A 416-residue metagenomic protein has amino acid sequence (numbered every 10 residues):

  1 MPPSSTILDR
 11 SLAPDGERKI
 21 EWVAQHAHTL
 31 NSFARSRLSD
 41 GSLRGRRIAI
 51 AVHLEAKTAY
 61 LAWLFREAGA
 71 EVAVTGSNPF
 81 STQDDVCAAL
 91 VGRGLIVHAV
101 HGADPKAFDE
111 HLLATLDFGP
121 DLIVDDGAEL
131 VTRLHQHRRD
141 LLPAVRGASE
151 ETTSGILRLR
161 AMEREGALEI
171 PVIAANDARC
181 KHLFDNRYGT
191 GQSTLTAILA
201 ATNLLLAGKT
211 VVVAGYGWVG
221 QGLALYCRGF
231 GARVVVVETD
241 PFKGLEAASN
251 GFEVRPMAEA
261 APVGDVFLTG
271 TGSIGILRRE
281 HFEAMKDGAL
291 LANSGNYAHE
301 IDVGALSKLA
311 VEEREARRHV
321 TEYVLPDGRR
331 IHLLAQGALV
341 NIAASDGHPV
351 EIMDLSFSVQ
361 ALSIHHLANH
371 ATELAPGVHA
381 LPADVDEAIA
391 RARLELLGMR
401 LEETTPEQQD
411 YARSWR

Functional and structural regions predicted by a protein language model:
P2, L12-T29, G45-R47, E55 (+3 more regions): Adenosine-phosphate binding glycine-rich loop
P2-L43, S77-T82, C87-K209: Glycine/serine-rich phosphate-binding loop and adjoining beta1-alpha1 elements at the start of nucleotide-handling
I7-L12, R18, N31, R37-D40 (+8 more regions): Ligand-binding pocket scaffold of soluble enzyme catalytic domains
S32-R35, R66, D117-G119, L130-T132 (+3 more regions): Rossmann-fold NAD(P) dinucleotide-binding segment
A51-A70, D185, G189-G264, T269-I274: Glycine-rich phosphate/diphosphate-binding loop of Rossmann-like nucleotide-binding domains
G69-E71, L95, D140-P143, L168-I170 (+3 more regions): A short helix->loop->beta-strand "cap" motif at the edges of active sites that frequently abuts
G76, L122-G127, R138-S154, F282-V324 (+2 more regions): ADP-ribose/adenylate-binding Rossmann-like module
